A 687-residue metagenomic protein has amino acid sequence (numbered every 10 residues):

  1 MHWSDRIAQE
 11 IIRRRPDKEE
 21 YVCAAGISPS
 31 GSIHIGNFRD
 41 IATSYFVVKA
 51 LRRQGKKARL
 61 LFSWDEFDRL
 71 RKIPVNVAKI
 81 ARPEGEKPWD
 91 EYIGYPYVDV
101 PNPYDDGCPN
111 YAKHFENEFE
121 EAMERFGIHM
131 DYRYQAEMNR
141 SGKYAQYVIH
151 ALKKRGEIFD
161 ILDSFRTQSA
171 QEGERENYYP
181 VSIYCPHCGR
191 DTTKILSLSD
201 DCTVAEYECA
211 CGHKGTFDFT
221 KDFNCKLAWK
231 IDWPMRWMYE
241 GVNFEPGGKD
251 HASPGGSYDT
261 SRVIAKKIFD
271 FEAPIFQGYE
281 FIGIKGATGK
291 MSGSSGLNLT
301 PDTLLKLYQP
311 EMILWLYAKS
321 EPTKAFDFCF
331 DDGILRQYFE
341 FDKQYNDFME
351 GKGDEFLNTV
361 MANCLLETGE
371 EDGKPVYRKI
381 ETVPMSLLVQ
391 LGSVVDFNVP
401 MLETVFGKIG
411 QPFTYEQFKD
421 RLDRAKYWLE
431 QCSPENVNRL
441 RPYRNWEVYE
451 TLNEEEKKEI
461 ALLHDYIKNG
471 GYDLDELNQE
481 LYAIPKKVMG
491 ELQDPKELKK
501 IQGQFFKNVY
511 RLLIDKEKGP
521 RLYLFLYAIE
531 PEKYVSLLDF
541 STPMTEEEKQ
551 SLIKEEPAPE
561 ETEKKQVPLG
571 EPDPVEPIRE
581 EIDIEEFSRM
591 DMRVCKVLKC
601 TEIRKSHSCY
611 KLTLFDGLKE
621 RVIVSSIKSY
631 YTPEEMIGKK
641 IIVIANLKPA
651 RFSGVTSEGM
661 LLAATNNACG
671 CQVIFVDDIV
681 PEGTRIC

Functional and structural regions predicted by a protein language model:
M1-E19, F217-W229, V594-E602, L612: Conserved oxyanion/phosphate-binding beta-strand-loop segments in alpha/beta enzyme cores
M1-F159, S261-V263: N-terminal Rossmann-like or analogous alpha/beta NTP/dinucleotide-binding catalytic cores that position adenine
A24-I33, R133, Y239-D250, L297-L299 (+5 more regions): Glycine- and acidic
N102, I128-P301: Active-site cores that bind ATP or allylic diphosphates and position pyrophosphate for catalysis
S253, Y258, E280-P434, I514-I553: Catalytic adenosine-cofactor/nucleotide-binding cores of aminoacyl-tRNA synthetases and other
V405-I467, L474, L481, P485: Small-residue-rich helix-loop
V448-R511, I582-K611: C-terminal accessory/binding modules appended to enzymatic or scaffolding proteins
I553-C687: Phosphate-backbone binding interfaces of nucleic-acid-interacting proteins
